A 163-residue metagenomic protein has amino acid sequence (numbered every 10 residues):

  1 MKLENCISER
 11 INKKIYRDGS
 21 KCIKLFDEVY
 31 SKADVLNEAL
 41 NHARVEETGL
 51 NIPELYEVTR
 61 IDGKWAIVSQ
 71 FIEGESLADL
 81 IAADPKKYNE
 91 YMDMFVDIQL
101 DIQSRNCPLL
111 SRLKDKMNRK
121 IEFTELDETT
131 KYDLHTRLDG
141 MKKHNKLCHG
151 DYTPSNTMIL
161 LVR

Functional and structural regions predicted by a protein language model:
M1-N5: Conserved N-terminal boundary motif of the eukaryotic protein kinase catalytic domain
C6-V35: ATP-binding glycine-rich loop module of kinase domains
K14-R17, T136-R163: Active-site acidic catalytic loop and adjacent metal/ATP-binding pocket of ATP-dependent phosphoryl transfer enzymes
K32-T48: The N-lobe alphaC helix and its flanking beta3-alphaC-beta4 segment of protein kinase-like domains, centered on
E54-W65: Short beta-strand micro-motifs within the conserved protein kinase catalytic domain, predominantly in the N-lobe
G63-S76: Conserved short submotifs of the Hanks-type protein kinase catalytic core that shape the nucleotide-binding pocket
A78-L113, K131, R137: Conserved kinase catalytic-core helix
